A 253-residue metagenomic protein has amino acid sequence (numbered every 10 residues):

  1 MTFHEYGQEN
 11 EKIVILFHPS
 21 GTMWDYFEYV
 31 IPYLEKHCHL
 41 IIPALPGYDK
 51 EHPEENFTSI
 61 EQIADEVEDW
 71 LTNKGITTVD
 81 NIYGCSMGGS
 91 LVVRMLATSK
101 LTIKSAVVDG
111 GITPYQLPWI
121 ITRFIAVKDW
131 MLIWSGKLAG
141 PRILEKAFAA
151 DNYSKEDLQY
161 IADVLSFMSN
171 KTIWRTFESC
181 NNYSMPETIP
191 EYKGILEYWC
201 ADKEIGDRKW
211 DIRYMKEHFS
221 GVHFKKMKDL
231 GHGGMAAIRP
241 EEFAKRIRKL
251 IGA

Functional and structural regions predicted by a protein language model:
E5-P53: Conserved HGGG/HGGXW glycine-rich cap/lid loop of the alpha/beta-hydrolase fold
I41-Y83: Active-site loop/oxyanion-hole signature of alpha/beta-hydrolase fold enzymes
G84-V92: Gly/Ala-rich beta-loop-alpha elbow adjacent to hydrolase catalytic centers
A97, I103-I133: Flexible "cap/lid" loop of the alpha/beta hydrolase fold
L117-P118, K137-P190: Conserved alpha/beta-hydrolase catalytic His-Asp/Glu region
Y192, Y198-C200: Short beta-strand/loop motif that positions the catalytic acidic residue of the alpha/beta-hydrolase fold
I205-D211: Conserved alpha/beta-hydrolase "acid-adjacent" motif
M227-E242: Catalytic histidine-centered segment of alpha/beta-hydrolase-like enzymes
